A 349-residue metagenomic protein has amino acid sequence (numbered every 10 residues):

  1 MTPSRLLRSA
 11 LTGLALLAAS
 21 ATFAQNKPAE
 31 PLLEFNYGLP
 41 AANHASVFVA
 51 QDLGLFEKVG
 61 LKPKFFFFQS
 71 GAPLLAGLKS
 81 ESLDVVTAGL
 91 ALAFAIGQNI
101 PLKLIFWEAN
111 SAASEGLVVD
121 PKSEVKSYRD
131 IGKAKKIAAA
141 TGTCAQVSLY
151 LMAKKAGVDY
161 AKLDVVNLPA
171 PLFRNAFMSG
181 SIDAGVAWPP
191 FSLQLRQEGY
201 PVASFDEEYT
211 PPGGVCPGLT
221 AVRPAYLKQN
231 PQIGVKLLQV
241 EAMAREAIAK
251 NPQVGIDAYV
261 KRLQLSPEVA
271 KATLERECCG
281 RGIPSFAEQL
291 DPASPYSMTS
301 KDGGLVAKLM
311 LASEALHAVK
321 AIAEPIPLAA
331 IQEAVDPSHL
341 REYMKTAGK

Functional and structural regions predicted by a protein language model:
M1-L11: Bacterial N-terminal signal peptides that target proteins for export
S9-A21: Bacterial N-terminal signal peptides
Q25-S179, D183-P189, L193, V202-D206 (+3 more regions): Short, glycine-/small- and polar/acidic-enriched structural segments that line small-molecule recognition paths
A50, G89, V147, T220 (+2 more regions): A generic alpha-helix surface/boundary motif
L90, L172-E268: Pocket-lining segment of extracytoplasmic ligand-binding domains
Q229-I322: Secondary-structure end/capping motifs
L309-K349: Conserved C-terminal helix/tail region of periplasmic/extracytoplasmic solute-binding proteins
